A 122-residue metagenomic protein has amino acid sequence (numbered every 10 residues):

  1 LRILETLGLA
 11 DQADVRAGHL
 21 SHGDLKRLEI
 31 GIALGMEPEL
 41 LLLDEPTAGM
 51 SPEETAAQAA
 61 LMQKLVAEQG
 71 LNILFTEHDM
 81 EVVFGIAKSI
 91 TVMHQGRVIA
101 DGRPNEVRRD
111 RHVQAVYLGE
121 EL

Functional and structural regions predicted by a protein language model:
L1-L122: Glycine-rich phosphate-binding loops of nucleotide-dependent enzymes
